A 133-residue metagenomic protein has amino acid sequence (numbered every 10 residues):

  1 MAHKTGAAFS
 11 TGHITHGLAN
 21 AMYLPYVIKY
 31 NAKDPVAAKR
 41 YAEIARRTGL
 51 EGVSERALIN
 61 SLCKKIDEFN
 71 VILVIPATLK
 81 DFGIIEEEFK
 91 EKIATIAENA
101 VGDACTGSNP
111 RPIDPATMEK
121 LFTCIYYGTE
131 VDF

Functional and structural regions predicted by a protein language model:
M1-F9, T95-V101: Short, hydrophobic/aliphatic alpha-helical segments
K4, Y26-V27, I125: Amphipathic alpha-helical segments in well-ordered regions
A8-E91, V131-D132: Gly/Pro-rich interdomain helix-loop hinge
E88-F133: Short, amphipathic C-terminal "tail helix"
